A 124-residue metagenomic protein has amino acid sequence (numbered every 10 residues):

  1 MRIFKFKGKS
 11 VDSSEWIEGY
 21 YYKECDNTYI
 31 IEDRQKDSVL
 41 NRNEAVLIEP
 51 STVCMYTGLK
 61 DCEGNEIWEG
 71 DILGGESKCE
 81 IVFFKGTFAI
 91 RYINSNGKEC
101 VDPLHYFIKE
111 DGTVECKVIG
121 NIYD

Functional and structural regions predicted by a protein language model:
M1-D124: Secondary-structure transition motif
